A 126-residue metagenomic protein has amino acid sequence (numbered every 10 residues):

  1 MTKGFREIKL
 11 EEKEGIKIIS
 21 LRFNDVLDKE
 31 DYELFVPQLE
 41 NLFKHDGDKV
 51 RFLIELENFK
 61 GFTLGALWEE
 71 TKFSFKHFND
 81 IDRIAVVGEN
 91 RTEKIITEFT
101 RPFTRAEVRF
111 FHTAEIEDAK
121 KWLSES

Functional and structural regions predicted by a protein language model:
T2-S126: Amphipathic, Lys/Arg-enriched alpha-helical "gate/interface" segment within cytosolic domains that mediates
